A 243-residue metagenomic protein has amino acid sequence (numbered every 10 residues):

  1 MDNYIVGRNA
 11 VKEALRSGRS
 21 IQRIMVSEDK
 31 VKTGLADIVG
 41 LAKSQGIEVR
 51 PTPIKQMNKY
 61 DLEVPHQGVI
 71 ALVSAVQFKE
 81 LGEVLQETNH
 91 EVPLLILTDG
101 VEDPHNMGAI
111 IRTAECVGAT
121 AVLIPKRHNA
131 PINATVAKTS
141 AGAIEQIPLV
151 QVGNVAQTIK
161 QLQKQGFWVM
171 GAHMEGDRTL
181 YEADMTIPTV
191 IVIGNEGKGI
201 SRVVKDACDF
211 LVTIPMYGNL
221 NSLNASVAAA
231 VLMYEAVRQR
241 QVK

Functional and structural regions predicted by a protein language model:
M1-Q86: N-terminal positively charged helical leader segments and presequences
R8, E28, G100, K126 (+3 more regions): Short secondary-structure boundary segments
K12, S17, C116, K138-A143 (+1 more regions): Structured adenosyl-cofactor binding patch, chiefly the S-adenosyl-L-methionine
E13-R19, A36, T88-R178: RNA substrate-binding interface of SAM-dependent RNA methyltransferases
R50, A121-P125, T213: Short hydrophobic alpha-helical runs that function as membrane-insertion/retention elements
M170-N224: Active-site/ligand-binding-proximal alpha/beta "capping" segment
